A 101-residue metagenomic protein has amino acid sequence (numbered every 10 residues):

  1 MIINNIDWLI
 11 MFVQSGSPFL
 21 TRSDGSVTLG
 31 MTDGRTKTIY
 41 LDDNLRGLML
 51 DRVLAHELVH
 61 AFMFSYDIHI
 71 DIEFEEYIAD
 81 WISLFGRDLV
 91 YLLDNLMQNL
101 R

Functional and structural regions predicted by a protein language model:
M1-M49, S65-R101: Metalloprotease/metallohydrolase-associated module, dominated by Zn2+-dependent proteases
R52-F64: Active-site recognition of the HExxH zinc-binding catalytic motif
